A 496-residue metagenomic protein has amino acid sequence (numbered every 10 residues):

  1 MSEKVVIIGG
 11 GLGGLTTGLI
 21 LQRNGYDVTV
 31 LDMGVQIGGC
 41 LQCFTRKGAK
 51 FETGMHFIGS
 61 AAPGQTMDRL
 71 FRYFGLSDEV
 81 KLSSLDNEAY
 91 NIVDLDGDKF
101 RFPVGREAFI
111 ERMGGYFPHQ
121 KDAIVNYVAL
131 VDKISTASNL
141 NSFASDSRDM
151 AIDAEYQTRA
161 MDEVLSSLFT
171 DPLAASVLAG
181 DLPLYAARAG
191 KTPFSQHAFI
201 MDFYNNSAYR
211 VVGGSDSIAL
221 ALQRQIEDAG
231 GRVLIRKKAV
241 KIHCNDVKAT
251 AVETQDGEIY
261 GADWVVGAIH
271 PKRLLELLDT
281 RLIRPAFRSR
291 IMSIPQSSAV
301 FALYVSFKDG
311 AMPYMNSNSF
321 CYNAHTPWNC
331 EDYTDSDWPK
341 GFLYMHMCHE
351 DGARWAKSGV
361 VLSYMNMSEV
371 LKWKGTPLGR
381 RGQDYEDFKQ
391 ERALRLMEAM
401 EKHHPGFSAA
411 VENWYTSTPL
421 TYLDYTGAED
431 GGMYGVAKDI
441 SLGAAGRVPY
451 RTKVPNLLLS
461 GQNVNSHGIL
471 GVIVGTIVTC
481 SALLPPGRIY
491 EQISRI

Functional and structural regions predicted by a protein language model:
E3-N126: N-terminal glycine-rich phosphate/pyrophosphate-binding loop and immediately adjacent elements
D96-T192: Rossmann-like flavin
L173-Y185, A189, K402-S466: A glycine-rich dinucleotide-binding beta-alpha-beta segment and adjacent secondary-structure elements that constitute
A198-T250: Helical element adjacent to the flavin cofactor pocket in flavoenzyme catalytic cores
V240-R354: Mid-domain catalytic core of redox enzymes that form a hydrophobic substrate pocket/lid adjacent to a catalytic redox
C244, P485-I496: Active-site-proximal substrate-binding core of FAD-dependent oxidoreductases
G310-S417: C-terminal segments that line or cap access tunnels to active or ligand-binding sites in enzymes and enzyme-associated
Q462-L483: A conserved FAD-binding loop/helix module that cradles the flavin
